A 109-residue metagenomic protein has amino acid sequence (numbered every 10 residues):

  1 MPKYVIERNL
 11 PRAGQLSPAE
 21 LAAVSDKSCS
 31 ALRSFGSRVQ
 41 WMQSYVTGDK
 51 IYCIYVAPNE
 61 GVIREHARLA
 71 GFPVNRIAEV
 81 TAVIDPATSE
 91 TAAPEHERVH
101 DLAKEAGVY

Functional and structural regions predicted by a protein language model:
M1-R33, Q40, A82-Y109: Short S/T/G/P-rich N-terminal loop/turn motif that feeds into the first structured element of a domain
E7, Y52-I54: Short aromatic/hydrophobic contact patches that present stacked aromatics for nucleic-acid/ligand binding
Q15, L21, K50-I51, I77: Short capping/connector residues at structural and topological boundaries
E20, Y45-T47, Y55-P58: Generic, well-ordered alpha-helical segments
S37-Q43, R76: A short linear hydrophobic-aromatic micro-motif
Q43-Y52, I63: Amphipathic, hydrophobic secondary-structure cores in small proteins
V56-V83: An amphipathic, aromatic/His-enriched active-site/gating alpha helix that lines ligand/cofactor pockets
